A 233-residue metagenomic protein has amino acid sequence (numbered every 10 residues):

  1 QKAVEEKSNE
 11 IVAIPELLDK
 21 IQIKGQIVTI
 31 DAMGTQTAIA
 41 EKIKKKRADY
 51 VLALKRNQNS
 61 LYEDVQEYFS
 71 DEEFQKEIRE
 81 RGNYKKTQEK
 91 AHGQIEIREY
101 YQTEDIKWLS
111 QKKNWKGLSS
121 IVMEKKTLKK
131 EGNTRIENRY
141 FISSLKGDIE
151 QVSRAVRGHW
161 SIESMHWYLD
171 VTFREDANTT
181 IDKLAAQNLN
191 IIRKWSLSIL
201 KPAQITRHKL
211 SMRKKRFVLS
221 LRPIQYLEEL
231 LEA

Functional and structural regions predicted by a protein language model:
Q1-A38, K46: Conserved, well-structured functional cores that handle cations and Mg-NTP chemistry
I14, I27-T35, Y50, F141 (+2 more regions): Short, conserved catalytic/metal-binding motifs centered on acidic residues
K20-Q22, K42-K45, N114, E131-T134: Solvent-exposed alpha-helices and their adjacent loops that cap or buttress functional pockets in soluble metabolic
A40-A48, S70: Short, surface-exposed basic-aromatic patches at helix termini and helix-loop junctions that form
K55-R157: An anionic, glycine-rich sequence signature occurring as long contiguous blocks
I78, L169-A233: A short, flexible helix-boundary coil/loop motif
K146-I181: Short amphipathic alpha-helical "interface-anchor" segments enriched in bulky aromatics
